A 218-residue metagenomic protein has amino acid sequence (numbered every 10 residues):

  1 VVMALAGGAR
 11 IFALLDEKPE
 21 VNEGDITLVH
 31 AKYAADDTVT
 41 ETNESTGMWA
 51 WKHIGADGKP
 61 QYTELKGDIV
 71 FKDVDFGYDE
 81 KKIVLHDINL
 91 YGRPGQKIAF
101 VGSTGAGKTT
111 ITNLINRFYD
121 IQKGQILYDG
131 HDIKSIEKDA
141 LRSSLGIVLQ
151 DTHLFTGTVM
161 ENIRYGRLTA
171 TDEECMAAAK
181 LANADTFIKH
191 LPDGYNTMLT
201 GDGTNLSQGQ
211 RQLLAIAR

Functional and structural regions predicted by a protein language model:
V1-D16: Cytosolic ends of transmembrane helices, especially the final helix of ABC transmembrane type-1 domains
D16, A31-R218: ABC-type nucleotide-binding domain
V21-K32: Solvent-exposed, non-transmembrane helices and loops of integral membrane proteins
